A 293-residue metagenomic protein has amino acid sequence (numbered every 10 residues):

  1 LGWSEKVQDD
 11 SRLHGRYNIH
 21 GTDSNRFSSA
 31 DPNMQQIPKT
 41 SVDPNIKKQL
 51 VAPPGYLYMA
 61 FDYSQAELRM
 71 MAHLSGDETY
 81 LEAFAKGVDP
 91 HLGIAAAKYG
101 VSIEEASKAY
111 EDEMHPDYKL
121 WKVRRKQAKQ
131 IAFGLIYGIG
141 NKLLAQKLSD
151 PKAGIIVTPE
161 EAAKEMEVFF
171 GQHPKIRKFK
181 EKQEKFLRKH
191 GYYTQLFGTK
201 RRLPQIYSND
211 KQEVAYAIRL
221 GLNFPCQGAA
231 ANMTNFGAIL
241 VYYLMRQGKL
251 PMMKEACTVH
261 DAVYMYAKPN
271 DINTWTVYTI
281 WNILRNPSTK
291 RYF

Functional and structural regions predicted by a protein language model:
L1-F293: Conserved catalytic core of nucleotide polymerization and phosphodiester-bond processing enzymes
